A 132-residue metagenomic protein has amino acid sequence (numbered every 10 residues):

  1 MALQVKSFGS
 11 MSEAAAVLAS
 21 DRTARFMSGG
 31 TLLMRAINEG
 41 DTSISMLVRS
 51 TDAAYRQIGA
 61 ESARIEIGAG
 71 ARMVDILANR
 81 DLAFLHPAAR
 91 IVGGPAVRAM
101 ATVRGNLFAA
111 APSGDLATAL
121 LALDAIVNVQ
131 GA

Functional and structural regions predicted by a protein language model:
M1-A132: C-terminal structural segment of proteins
